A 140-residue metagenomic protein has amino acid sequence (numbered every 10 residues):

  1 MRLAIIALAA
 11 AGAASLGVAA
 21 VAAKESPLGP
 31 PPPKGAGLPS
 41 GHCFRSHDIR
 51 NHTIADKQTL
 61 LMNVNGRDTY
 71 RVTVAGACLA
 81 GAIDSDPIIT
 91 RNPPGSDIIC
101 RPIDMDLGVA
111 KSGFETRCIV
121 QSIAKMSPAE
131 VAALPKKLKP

Functional and structural regions predicted by a protein language model:
M1-A4: Positively charged n-region of N-terminal signal peptides that target proteins for export
A7-S15: Bacterial N-terminal signal peptides
L8, G35-A36, G41, A110 (+1 more regions): Short, functionally important structural connectors and interaction interfaces within domains
V18-A19: Cleavable N-terminal export/targeting peptides
A22-A82, K137-P140: N-terminal secretory signal peptides
G76-P140: Helix-rich interaction surfaces within compact, conserved domain-sized segments that mediate assembly or partner
